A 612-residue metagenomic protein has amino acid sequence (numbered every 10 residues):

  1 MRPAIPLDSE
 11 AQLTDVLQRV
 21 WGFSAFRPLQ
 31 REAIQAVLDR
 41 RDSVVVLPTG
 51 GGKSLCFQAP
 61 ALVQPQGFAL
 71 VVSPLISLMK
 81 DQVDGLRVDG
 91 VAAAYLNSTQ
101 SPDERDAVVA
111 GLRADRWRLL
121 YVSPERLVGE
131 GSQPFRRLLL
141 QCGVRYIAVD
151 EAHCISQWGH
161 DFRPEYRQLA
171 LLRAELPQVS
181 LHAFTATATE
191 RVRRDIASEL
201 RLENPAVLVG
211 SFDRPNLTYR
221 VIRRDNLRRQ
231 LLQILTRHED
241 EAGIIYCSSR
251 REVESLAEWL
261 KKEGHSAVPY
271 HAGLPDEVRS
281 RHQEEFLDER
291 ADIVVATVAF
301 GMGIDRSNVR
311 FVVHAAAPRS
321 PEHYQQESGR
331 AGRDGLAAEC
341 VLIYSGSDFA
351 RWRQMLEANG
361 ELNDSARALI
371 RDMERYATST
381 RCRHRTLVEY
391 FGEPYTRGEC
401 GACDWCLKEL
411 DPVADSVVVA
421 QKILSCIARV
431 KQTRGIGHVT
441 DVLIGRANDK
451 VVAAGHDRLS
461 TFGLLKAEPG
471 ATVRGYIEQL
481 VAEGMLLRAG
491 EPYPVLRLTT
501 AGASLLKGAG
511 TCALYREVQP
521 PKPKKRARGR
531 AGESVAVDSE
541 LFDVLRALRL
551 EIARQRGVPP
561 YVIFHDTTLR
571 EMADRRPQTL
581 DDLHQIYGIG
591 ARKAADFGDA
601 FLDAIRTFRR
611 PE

Functional and structural regions predicted by a protein language model:
M1-V16, A36, A366-R367, T396-E612: Accessory DNA-binding and partner-docking regions appended to nucleic-acid-acting proteins, especially the terminal
R2-L7, A11-V20, S24-P28, E32-V44 (+7 more regions): Helicase motor core with emphasis on the C-terminal RecA-like subdomain
W21, L176, L200-R201, F391 (+4 more regions): A broad structural signal for alpha-helix termini and local helix breaks/kinks
S77: Conserved Rossmann-like nucleotide-cofactor binding loop
P177, E239, T380, Q432 (+1 more regions): Flexible coil/turn residues that form the inter-helical turn or adjacent wing/linker of helix-turn-helix
L362-P394: Short, charged low-complexity linear segments at domain edges
